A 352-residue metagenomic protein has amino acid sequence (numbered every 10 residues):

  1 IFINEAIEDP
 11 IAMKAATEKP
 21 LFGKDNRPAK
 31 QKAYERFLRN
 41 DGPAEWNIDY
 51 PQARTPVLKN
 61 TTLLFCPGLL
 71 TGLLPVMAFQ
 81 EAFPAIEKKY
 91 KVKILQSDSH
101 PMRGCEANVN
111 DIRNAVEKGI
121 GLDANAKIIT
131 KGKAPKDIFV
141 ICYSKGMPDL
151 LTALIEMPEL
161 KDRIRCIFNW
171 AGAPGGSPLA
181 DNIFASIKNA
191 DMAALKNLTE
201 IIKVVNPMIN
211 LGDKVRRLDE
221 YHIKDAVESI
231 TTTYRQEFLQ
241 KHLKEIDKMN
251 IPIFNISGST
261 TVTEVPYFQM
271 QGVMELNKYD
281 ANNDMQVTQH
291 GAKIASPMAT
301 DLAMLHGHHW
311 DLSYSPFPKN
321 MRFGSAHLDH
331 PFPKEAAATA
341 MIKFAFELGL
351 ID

Functional and structural regions predicted by a protein language model:
I1-A78, K88-Y90, G121-A124, D352: Flexible, membrane-associating and regulatory peripheral segments of lipid-active enzymes
C66-L69, Y143-S144, G172, G258: Glycine-rich His-Gly loop
T71-M77, H100-A107: Acidic-and-aromatic substrate-binding clefts and catalytic sites of carbohydrate-active enzymes
M77-A78, P178-I183, E264-Q269: Short aromatic-enriched loop/helix-cap "lid" or pocket-rim segments at secondary-structure transitions that line
F83-R103, F168: Conserved alpha/beta-hydrolase
N110-T232: Serine-dependent carboxylesterase/thioesterase catalytic core of lipase-like alpha/beta-hydrolase/SGNH enzymes
V204-F268: Serine-hydrolase catalytic core
L243-D352: C-terminal catalytic-base region of ester-bond hydrolases, centering on the histidine of the charge-relay
